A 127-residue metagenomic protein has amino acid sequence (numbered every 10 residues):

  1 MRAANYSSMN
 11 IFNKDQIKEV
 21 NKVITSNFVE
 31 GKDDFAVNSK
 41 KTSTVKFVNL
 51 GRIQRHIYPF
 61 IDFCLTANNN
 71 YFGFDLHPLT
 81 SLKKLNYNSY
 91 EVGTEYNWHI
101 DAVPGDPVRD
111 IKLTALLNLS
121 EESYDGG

Functional and structural regions predicted by a protein language model:
M1-G127: Fe(II)/2-oxoglutarate oxygenase catalytic core
